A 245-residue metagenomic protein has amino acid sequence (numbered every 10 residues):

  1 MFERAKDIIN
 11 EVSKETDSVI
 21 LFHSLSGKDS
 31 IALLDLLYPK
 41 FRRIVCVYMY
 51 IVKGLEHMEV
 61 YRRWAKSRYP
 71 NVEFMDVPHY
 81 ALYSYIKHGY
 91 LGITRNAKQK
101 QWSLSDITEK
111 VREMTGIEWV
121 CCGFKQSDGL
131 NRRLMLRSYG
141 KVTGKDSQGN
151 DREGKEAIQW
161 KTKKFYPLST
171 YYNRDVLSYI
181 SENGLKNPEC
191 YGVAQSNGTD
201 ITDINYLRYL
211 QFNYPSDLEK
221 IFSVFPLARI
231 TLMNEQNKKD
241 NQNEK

Functional and structural regions predicted by a protein language model:
M1-K245: Nucleotide-activated chemistry modules centered on ATP-dependent adenylation/adenylyltransferase
